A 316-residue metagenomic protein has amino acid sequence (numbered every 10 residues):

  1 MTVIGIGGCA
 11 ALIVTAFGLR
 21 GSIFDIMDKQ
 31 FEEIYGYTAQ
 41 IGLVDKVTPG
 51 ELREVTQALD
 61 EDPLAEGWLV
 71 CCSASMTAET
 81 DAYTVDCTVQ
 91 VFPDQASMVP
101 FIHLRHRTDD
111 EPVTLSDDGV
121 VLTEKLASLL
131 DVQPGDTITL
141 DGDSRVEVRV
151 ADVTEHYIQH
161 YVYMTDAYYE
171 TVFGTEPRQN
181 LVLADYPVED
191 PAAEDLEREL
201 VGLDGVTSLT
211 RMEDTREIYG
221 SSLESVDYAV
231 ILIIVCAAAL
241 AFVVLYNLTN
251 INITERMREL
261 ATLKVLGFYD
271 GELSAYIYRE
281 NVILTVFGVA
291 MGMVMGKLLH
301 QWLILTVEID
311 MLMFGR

Functional and structural regions predicted by a protein language model:
A10, F242, N281, T285-Q301: Hydrophobic positions within alpha-helical transmembrane segments of bacterial inner-membrane proteins
A10-Y37, N250, L303-V307: Alpha-helical transmembrane segments
I23-I41, Y83, S97-P100, G174-Q179: Membrane-proximal juxtamembrane linkers immediately C-terminal to transmembrane helices
I23-M27, D86, D195-F242, I251-E255 (+3 more regions): Peri-transmembrane interface segments
K29-Q30, R53-P134, E147-R149, V153: Short beta-strand boundary microenvironments
I34-Y35, T114, V153-D190, E194 (+1 more regions): Small-residue transmembrane helix packing/gating motifs
D227, A241-I283: Interfacial "coupling" helices/loops that link adjacent transmembrane helices in transporter permeases
A275-Y276, V289-R316: Short helix-loop junctions at transmembrane helix boundaries
